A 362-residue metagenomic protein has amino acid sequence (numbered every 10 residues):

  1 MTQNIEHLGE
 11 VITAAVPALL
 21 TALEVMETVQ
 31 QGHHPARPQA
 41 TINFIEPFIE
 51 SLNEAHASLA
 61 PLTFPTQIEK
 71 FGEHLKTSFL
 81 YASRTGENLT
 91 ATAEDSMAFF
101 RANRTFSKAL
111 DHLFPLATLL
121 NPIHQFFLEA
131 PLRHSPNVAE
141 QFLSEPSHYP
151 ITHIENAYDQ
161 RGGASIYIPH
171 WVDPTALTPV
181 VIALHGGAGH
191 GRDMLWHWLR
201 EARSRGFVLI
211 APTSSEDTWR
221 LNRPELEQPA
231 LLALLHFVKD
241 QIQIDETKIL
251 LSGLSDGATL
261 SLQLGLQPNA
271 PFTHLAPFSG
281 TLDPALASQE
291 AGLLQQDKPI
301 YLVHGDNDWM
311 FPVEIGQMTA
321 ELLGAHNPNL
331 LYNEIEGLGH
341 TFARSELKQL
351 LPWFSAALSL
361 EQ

Functional and structural regions predicted by a protein language model:
M1-E54, P65-T178: A domain-start/cap signature at the N-terminus of enzymes
W171-A176, R220-S255: Gly/Ser-rich "nucleophile elbow"/oxyanion-hole loop immediately N-terminal to the catalytic nucleophile in hydrolases
V172-R220, P284: Short substrate-entry loop that stabilizes the transition state in hydrolases
R192-R200, L234, T281-G292, M318: Alpha-helical scaffolding within the catalytic cores of extracellular/periplasmic polymer-degrading hydrolases
K239-D240, T247-Q296: Primarily recognizes the serine-hydrolase "nucleophile elbow" in alpha/beta-hydrolase and SGNH/GDSL folds
Q295-I300, H326-P328: Short, proline-enriched alpha-helix->beta-strand connector loops that line the catalytic pocket of alpha/beta-hydrolase
Y301-H304, D308: Short beta-strand/loop motif that positions the catalytic acidic residue of the alpha/beta-hydrolase fold
E314-A320, G324-Q362: C-terminal catalytic histidine-bearing segment of alpha/beta-hydrolase fold enzymes
